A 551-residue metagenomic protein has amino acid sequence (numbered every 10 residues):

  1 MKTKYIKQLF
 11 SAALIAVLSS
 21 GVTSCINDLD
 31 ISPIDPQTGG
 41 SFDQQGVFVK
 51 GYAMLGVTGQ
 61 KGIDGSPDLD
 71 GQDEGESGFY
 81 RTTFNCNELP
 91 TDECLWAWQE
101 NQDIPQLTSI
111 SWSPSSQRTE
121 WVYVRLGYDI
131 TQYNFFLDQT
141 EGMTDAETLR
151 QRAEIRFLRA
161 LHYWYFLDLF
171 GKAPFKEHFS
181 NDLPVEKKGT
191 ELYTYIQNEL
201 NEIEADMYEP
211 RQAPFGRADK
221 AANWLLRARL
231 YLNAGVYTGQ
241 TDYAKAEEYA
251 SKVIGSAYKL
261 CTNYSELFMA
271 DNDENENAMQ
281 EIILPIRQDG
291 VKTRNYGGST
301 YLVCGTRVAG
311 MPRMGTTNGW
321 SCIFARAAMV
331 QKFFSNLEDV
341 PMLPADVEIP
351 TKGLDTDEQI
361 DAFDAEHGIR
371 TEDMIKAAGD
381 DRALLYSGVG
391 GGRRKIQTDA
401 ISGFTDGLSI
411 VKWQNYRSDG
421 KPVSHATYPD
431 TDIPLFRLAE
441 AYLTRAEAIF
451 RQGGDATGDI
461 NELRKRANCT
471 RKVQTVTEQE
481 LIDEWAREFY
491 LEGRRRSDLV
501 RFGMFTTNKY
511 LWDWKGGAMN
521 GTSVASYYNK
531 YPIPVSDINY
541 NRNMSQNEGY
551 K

Functional and structural regions predicted by a protein language model:
C25-F79, F268, S545-K551: Membrane-proximal, proline-rich intrinsically disordered regions
C25-I26, I31, S41-Q44, L126-G127 (+7 more regions): Long, intrinsically disordered, low-complexity segments
Q45, V49, A53-T58, E93-F170 (+5 more regions): Conserved, well-structured interaction surfaces
Q99, P105-S113, Q117, W121 (+1 more regions): Flexible, polar/acidic helix-loop-strand segments at domain edges
T144, L167-L169, P174, N233-Q240 (+1 more regions): Short coil/turn linking the two alpha-helices of tandem helical-hairpin repeats
